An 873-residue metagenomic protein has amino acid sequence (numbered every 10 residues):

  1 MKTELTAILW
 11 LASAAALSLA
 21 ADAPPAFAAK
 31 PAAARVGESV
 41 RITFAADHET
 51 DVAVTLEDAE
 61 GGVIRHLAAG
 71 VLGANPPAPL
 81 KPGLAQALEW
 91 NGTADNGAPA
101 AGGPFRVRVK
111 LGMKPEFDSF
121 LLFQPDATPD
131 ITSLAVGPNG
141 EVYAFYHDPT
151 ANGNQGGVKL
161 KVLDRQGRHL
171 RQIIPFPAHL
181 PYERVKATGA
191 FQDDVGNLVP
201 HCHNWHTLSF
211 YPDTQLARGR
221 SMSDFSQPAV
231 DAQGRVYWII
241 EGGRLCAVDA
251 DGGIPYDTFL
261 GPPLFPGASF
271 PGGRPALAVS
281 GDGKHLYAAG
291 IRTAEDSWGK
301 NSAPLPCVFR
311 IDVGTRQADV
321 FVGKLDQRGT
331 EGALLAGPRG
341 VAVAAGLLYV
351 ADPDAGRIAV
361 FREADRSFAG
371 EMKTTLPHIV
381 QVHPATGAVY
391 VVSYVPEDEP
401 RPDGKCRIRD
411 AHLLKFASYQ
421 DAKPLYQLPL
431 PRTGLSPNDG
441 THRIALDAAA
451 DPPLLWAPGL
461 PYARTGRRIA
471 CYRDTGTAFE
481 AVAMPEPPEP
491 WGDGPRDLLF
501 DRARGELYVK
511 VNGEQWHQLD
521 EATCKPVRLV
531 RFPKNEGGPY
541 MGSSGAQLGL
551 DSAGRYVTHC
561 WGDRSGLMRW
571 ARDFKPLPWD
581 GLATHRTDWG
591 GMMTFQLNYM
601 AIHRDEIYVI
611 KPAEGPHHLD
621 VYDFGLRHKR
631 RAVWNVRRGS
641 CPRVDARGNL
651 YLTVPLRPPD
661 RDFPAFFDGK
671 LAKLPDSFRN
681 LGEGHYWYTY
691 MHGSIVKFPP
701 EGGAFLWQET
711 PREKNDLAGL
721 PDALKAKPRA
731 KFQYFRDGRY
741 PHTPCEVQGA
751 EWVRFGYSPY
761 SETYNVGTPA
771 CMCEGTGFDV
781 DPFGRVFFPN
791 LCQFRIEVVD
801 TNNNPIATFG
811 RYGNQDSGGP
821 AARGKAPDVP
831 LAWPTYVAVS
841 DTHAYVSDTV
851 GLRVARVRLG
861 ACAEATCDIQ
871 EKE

Functional and structural regions predicted by a protein language model:
M1-T3: N-terminal secretory signal peptides that target proteins for export/translocation
T6-S18: Bacterial N-terminal signal peptides
A21-G92, N96-E873: Eukaryotic scaffold repeat domains enriched in small/polar residues
